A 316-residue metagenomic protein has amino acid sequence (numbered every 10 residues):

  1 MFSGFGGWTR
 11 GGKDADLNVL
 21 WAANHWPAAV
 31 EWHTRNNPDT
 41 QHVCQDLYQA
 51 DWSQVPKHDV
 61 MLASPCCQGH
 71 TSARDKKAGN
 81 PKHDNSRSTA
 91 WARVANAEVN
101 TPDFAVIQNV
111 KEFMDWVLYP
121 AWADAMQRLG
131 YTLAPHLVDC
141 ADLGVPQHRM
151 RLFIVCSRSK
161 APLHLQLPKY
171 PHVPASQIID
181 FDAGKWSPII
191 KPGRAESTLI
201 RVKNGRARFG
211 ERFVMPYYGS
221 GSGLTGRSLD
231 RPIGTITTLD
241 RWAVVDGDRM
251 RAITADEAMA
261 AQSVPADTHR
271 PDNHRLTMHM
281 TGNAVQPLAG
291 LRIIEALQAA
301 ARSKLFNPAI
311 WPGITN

Functional and structural regions predicted by a protein language model:
M1-F5: Class I SAM-dependent methyltransferase "Motif I" SAM/SAH-binding loop
V19-W21: Short beta-strand element of Class I
W26: Conserved SAM/SAH-binding beta-strand->alpha-helix loop
E31-Q54: S-adenosyl-L-methionine
A50-V60, H70-L229, G234-T235, N307: Class I S-adenosyl-L-methionine
P65-C66: Short glycine-/small-residue-rich Rossmann-like dinucleotide-binding loops
S197-N316: C-terminal target-recognition/interaction regions appended to catalytic cores
